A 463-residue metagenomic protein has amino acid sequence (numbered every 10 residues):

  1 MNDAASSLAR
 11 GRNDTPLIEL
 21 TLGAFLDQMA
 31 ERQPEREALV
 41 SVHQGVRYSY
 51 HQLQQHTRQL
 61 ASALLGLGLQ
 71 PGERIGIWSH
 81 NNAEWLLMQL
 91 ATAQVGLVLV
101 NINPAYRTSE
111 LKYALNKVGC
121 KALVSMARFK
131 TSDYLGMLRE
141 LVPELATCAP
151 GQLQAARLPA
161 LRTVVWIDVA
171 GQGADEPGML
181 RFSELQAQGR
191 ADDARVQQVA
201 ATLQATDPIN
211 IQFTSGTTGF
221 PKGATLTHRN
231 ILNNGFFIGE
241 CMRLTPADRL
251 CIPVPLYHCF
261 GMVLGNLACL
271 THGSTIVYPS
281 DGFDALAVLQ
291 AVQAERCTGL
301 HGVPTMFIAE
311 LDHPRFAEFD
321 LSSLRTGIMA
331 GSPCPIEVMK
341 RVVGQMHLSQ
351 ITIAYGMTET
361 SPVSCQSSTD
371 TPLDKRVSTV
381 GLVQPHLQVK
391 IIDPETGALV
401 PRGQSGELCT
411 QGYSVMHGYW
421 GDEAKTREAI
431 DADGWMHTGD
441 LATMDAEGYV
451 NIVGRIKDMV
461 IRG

Functional and structural regions predicted by a protein language model:
N2, F25-S49, G171-Q172, V460: AMP-dependent adenylate-forming
I18, E35-L90, R107-K112, R181-G189 (+2 more regions): Conserved AMP-binding/adenylate-forming core of the ANL superfamily
L20, L67, W78, A398-G403 (+1 more regions): Conserved ATP-binding/catalytic segment of the ANL
P34-E37, R157-L161, V165-W166, Q172 (+4 more regions): Conserved pre-ATP/AMP-binding loop-to-beta segment of ANL
R47-H51, A200-N233: Conserved AMP-binding A3 loop
L67, V95-E184: Structural core segment of the AMP-binding/adenylate-forming
Q186-A187, S274, A294-G302, L311-K375 (+1 more regions): Gly/Ser/Thr-rich phosphate-binding loop
L232-R249, C259-G299, H313: Conserved AMP-binding/adenylation subdomain of ANL enzymes
